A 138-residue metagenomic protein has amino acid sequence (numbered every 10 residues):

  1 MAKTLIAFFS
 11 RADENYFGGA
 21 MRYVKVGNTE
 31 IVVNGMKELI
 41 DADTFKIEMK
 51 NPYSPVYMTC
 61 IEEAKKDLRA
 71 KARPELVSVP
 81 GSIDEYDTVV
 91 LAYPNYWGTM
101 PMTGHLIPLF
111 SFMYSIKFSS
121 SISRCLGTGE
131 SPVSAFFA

Functional and structural regions predicted by a protein language model:
M1-Y86, G98, M102, T128-V133: N-terminal beta1-alpha1-beta2 submodule of the flavodoxin-like/Rossmannoid cofactor-binding fold
I6, S120-S121: Short hydrophobic beta-strand segments
G81, F110-S111: Structural motif
Y86-D87, S115: Short, well-ordered alpha-helix to beta-strand connector turns
Y93-P94: Glycine-rich, N-terminal phosphate-binding loop of Rossmann-like dinucleotide-binding domains
T103-L109: Charged helix-capping and loop-helix junction motifs
F112-K117, C125-F136: N-terminal low-complexity segments that are often proline-rich with Ser/Thr-Pro
